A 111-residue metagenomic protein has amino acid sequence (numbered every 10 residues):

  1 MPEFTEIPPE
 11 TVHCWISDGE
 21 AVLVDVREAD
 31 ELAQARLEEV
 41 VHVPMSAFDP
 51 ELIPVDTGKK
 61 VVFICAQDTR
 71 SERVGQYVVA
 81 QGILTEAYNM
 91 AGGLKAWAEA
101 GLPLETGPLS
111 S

Functional and structural regions predicted by a protein language model:
M1-V22, A29-K60, R70-S111: Rhodanese-like catalytic fold shared by cysteine-dependent sulfurtransferases and DSP/PTP-type phosphatases
I64: Short, surface-exposed ligand- or partner-binding patches at beta-edge/loop junctions that are enriched in aromatics
